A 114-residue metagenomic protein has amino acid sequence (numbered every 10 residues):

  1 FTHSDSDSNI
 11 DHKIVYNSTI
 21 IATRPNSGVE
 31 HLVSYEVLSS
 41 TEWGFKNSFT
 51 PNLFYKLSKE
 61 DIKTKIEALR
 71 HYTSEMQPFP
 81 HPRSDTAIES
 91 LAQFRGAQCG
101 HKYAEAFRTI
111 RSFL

Functional and structural regions predicted by a protein language model:
F1-L114: Metal-dependent de-N-acetylase/amidase catalytic core
